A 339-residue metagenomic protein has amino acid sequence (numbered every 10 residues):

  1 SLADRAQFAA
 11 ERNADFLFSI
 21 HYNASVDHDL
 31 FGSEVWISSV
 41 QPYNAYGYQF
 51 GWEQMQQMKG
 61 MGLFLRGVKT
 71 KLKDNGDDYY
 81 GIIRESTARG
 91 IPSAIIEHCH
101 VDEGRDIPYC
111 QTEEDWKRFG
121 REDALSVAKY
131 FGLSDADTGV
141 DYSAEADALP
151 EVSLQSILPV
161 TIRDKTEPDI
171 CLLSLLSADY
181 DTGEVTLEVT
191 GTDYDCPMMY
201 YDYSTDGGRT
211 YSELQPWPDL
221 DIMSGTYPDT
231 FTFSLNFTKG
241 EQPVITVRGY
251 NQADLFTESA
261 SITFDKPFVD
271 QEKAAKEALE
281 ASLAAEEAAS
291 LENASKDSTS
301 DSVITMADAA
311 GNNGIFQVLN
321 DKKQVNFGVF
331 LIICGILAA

Functional and structural regions predicted by a protein language model:
S1-A45, Q49, Q215, A260: Catalytic-core regions of hydrolytic enzymes
S19-D27, W36, K69-A146: Active-site-adjacent mobile loop/cap segments within catalytic or ligand-binding domains
Y46-G76: Active-site-adjacent substrate-binding region of metalloamidase/peptidase-like peptide-processing proteins
L133-V185: Short, compositionally biased P/S/T/A/G/V-rich stretches that sit at domain boundaries
Q155-L172, A260-A278: Flexible, low-complexity linkers/stalks enriched in Thr/Pro that connect modular domains
L172-D270: Long, low-complexity serine/threonine/glycine- and acidic-rich segments characteristic of extracellular
F268-Q324: C-terminal low-complexity, Ser/Thr- and acidic/Pro-rich disordered "stalk" regions positioned immediately N-terminal
L319-I336: Juxtamembrane/start-of-transmembrane alpha-helix segments at the extracytoplasmic/lumenal side of membrane anchors
